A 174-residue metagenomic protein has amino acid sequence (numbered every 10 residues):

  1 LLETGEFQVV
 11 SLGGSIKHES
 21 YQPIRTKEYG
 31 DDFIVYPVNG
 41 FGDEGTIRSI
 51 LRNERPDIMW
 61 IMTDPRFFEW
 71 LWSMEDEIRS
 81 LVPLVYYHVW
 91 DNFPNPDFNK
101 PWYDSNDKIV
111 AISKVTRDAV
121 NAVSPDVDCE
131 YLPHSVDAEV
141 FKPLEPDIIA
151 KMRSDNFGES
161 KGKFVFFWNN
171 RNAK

Functional and structural regions predicted by a protein language model:
L2-S49: N-terminal strand-loop element at the rim of the active site of nucleotide-sugar-dependent glycosyltransferases
S15, V115, S135: Carbohydrate-associated surface elements
R48-F68, P83-Y86: Short N-terminal targeting/anchoring amphipathic segment
I61, A111-I112: Short beta-strand scaffold positions
R79, N95-K108: A conserved, positively charged/aromatic
Y87, I112, L132, W168-R171: Short hydrophobic "strand-cap" motifs at the C-terminus of beta-strands
K142-E159: A short helix/loop element that forms part of the nucleotide-sugar donor recognition site in Leloir-type
E159-K174: Conserved donor-binding/catalytic core segment of Leloir-type glycosyltransferases
